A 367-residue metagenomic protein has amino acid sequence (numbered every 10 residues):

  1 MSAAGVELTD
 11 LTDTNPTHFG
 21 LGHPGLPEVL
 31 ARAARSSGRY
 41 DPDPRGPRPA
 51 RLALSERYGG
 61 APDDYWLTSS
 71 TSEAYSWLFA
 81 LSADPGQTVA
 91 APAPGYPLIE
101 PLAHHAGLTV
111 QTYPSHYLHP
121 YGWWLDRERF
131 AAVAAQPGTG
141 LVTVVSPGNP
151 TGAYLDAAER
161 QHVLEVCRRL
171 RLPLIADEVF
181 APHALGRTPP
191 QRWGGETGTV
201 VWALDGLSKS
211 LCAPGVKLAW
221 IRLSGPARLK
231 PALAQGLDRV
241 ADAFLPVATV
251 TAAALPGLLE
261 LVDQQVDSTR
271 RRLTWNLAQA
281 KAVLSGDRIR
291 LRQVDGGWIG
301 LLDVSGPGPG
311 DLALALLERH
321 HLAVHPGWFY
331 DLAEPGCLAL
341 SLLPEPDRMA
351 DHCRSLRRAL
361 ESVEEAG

Functional and structural regions predicted by a protein language model:
M1-E73, W77, E128-R129, L258-L261 (+1 more regions): N-terminal small-domain helix-loop-helix segment of the aminotransferase-like
A4, A106, R169-L170, D287 (+2 more regions): Helix C-cap/helix->beta junction micro-motif
L81-H104, T109, A131: Conserved PLP-anchoring active-site segment centered on the Schiff-base-forming lysine
A91, T112, L174-A176, V324-P326: Hydrophobic residues in well-ordered beta-strands that form the structural core
Y117-P189: Active-site phosphate-binding strand-loop segment of PLP-dependent enzymes
G195-T274, L360-E365: Conserved core segment of the aminotransferase class I/II
P256, L273-K281, L291-V304: Conserved glycine-rich beta-strand-loop-beta hairpin in the small C-terminal domain of fold type I
A315-V324, Y330-G367: PLP-dependent enzyme catalytic core of the Aspartate aminotransferase-like
